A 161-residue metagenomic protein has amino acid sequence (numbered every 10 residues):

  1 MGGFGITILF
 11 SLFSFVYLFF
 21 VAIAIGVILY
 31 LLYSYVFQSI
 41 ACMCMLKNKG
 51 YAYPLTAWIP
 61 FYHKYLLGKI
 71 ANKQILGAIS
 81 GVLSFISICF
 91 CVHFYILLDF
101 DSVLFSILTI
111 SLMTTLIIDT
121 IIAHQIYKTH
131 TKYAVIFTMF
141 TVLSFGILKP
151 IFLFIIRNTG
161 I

Functional and structural regions predicted by a protein language model:
M1-L31, G81-I118, F152-I161: Membrane-helix interface segments in multi-pass membrane proteins
L29-K49, T56-A71, G77, F85 (+1 more regions): Membrane-cytosol interface at the C-terminal ends of transmembrane alpha helices in small multi-pass membrane proteins
